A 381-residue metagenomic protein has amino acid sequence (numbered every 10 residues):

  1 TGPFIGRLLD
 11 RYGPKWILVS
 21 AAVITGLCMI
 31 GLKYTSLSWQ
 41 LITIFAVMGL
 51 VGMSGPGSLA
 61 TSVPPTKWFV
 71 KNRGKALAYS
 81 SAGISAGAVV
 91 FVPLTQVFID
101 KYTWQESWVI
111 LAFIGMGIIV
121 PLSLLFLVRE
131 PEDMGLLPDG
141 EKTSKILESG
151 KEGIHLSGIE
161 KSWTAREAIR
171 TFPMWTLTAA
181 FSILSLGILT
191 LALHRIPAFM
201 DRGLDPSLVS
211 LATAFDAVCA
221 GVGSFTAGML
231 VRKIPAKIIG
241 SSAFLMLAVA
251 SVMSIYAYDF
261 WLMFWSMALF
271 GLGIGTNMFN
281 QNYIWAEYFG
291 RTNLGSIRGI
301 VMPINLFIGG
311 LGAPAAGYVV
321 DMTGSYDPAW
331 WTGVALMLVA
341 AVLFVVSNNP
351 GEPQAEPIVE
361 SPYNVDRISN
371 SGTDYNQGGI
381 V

Functional and structural regions predicted by a protein language model:
T1-G13, G223-P235, V320-D321: Helix-to-loop junctions at the C-terminal end of transmembrane segments in multipass secondary transporters
V23-S36, M246-Y258: C-terminal ends and interior cores of transmembrane alpha-helices in multi-pass membrane transporters/permeases
C28, W39-P56, S182, L262-T276: Hydrophobic core of transmembrane alpha-helices in multi-pass small-molecule transporters, especially MFS/SLC-type
A46-A82, G290: Cytoplasmic helix-loop-helix junction between adjacent transmembrane helices in 12-TM secondary transporters
S80, I84-M134: Helix-loop-helix hairpin linking two adjacent transmembrane segments in secondary transporters
W108-L125, P328-V346: Symmetry-related core transmembrane helices of the 12-TM Major Facilitator Superfamily/SLC fold
R166-S224: Extracytoplasmic gate region of multi-pass secondary transporters
I188, L204, L208, T213-I284: C-terminal transmembrane helical hairpin of 12-TM major facilitator-type secondary transporters
